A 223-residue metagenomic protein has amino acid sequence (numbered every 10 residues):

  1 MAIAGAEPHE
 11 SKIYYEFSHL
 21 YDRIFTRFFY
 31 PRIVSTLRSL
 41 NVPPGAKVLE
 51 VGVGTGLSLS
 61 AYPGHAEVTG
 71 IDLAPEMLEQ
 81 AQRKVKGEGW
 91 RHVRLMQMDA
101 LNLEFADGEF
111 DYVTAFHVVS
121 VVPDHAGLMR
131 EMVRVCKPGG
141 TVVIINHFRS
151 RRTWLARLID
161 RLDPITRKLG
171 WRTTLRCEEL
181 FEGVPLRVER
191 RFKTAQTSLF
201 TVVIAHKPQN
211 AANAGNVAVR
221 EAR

Functional and structural regions predicted by a protein language model:
A2-P44, L57, Q80, R157-P164 (+1 more regions): Conserved class I S-adenosyl-L-methionine
P8, F25-R27, V143-T201: C-terminal alpha-helical "lid/dimerization" subdomain adjacent to the S-adenosyl-L-methionine
A46, G140: Glycine-centered, small-residue-biased loops immediately flanking beta-strands in adenine/cofactor-binding cores
L49, V53-N102: Class I SAM-dependent methyltransferase SAM/SAH-binding core
L101-Y112: A short acidic, Gly/Pro-enriched loop at the edge of an enzyme's catalytic core that lines a small-molecule cofactor
Y112-D124: A short SAM/SAH-binding and catalytic strip from SAM-dependent methyltransferases
A126-P138: A short glycine-rich, Lys/Arg-flanked "PGG" loop and its adjoining helix->strand segment in the class I
V202-R223: C-terminal lobe and adjacent flexible extensions of AdoMet/dcAdoMet transferase-like proteins
